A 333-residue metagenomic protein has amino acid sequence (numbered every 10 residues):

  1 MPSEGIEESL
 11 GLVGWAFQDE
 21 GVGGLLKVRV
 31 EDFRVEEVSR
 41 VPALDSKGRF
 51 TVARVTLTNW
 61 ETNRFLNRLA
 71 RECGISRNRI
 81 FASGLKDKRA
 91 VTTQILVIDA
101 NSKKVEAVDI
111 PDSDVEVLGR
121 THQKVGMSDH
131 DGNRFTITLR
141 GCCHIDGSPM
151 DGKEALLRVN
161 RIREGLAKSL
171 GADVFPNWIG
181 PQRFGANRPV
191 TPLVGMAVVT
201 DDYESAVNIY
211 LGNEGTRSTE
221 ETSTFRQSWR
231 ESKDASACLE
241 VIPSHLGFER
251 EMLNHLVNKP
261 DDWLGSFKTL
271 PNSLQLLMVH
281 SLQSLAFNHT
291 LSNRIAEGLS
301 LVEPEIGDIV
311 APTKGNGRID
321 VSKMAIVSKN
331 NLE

Functional and structural regions predicted by a protein language model:
M1-D45, F50, T58-N59, N63 (+1 more regions): Extended, charged/glycine-rich binding lobes that contact polyanionic ligands
L66: Generic structural marker for isolated residues within well-ordered, non-membrane alpha-helices of soluble domains
